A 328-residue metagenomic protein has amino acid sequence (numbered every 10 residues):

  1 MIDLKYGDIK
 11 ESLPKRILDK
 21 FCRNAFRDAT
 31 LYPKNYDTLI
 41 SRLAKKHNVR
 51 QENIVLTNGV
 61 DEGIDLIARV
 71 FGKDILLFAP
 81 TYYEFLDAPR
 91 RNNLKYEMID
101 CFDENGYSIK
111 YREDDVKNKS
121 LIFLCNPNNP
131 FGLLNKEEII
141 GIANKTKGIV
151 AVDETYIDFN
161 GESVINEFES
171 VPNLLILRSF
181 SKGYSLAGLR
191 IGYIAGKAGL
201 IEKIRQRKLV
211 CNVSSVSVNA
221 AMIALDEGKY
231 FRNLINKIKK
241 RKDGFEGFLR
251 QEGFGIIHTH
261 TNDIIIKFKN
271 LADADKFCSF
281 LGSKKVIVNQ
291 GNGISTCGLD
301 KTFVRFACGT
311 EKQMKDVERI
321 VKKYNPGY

Functional and structural regions predicted by a protein language model:
M1-L31, N118, Y328: N-terminal "arm"/small-domain region of PLP-dependent enzymes with the aminotransferase-like
K5, G196, I265-L271, K285-Y328: Conserved PLP-binding active-site segment of the aspartate aminotransferase-like
S12-P14, N35-D37, N173-R250, F254-I257: PLP-dependent aminotransferase class I/II
A44-L66, F78: Short loop-beta-helix segment that forms the pyridoxal 5′-phosphate
R50-I54, E154, P172-N173: Short acidic capping loops at alpha-helix termini that bridge into adjacent secondary structure
R69-L124: PLP-dependent aminotransferase-like
F102-D158: Active-site phosphate-binding strand-loop segment of PLP-dependent enzymes
E252-K284: Conserved PLP-binding catalytic core of the aspartate aminotransferase-like
